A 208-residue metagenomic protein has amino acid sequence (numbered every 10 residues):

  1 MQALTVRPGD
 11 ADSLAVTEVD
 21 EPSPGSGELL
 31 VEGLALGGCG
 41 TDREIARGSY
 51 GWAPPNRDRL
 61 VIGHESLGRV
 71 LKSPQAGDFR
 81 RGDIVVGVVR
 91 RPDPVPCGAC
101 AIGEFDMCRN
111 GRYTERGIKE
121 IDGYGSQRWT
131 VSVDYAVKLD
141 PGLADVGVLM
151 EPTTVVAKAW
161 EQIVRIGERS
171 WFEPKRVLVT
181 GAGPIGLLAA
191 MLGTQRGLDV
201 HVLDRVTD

Functional and structural regions predicted by a protein language model:
P22-L36, Y50-G98, D140-G142: Glycine-rich beta-strand-centered segment in the early N-terminal region that forms part of a ligand/cofactor-binding
T41-R47: Cytochrome P450 core scaffold surrounding the K-helix E-X-X-R motif and the conserved "meander" helix-loop region
P94-V177: NAD(P)H dinucleotide-binding glycine-rich loop of Rossmann-like/cofactor-binding domains, especially the beta1-alpha1
P152, G181-P184: Glycine-rich Rossmann-fold phosphate-binding loop(s) that bind the pyrophosphate of adenine dinucleotide cofactors
E173-A182, T194-D208: Adenosine-nucleotide cofactor-binding segment
L187-L188: Residues forming the Rossmann-fold NAD(P)(H) cofactor-binding site
